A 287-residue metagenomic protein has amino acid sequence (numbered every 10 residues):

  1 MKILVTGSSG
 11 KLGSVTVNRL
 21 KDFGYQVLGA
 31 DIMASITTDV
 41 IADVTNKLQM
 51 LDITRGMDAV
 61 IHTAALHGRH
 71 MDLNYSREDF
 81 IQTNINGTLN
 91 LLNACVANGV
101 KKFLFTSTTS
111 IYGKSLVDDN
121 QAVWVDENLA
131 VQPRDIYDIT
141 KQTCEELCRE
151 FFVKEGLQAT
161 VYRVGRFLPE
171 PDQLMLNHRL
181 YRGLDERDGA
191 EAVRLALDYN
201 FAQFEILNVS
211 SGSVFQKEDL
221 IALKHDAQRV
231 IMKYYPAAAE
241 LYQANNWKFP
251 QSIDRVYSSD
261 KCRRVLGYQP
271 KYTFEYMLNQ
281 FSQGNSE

Functional and structural regions predicted by a protein language model:
I3-F23: N-terminal Rossmann NAD(P)H-binding glycine-rich loop of SDR-like oxidoreductase domains
T6, A30, V60-A64, F103-T109 (+1 more regions): SDR active-site strand-loop-helix element
I36, V44-T83: NAD(P)H-binding glycine-rich loop region in Rossmannoid oxidoreductase-like domains and their noncatalytic homologs
V60, N74-F103: NAD(P)-cofactor binding segment of oxidoreductase domains
Q82, N86, V117-A159: Catalytic helix-loop patch of NAD(P)-dependent Rossmann-fold dehydrogenases
N90-Q132: Conserved Rossmann-fold NAD(P)-dependent oxidoreductase catalytic core, especially the SDR/UDP-sugar
Q142, K154-L157, P169-R179, E186 (+2 more regions): Glycine/proline-rich active-site loop of Rossmann-fold NAD(P)-dependent oxidoreductases
E191-E287: C-terminal substrate-binding subdomain of Rossmann-fold SDR/epimerase-dehydratase oxidoreductases
